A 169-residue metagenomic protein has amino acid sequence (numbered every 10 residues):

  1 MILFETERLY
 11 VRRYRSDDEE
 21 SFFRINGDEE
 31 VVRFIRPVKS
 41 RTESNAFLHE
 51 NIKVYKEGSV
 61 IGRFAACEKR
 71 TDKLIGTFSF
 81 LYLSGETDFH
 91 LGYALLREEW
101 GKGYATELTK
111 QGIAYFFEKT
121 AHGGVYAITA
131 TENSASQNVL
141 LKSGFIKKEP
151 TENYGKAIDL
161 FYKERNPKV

Functional and structural regions predicted by a protein language model:
M1-E20, R24-R33, C67-V169: Acyl-donor (CoA/ACP) binding surface of acyl/acetyltransferases
E30-N51: Conserved GNAT-fold acetyl-CoA-binding loop/helix
K39-E43, G62, E132: Short, conserved alpha-helical segments within structured domains
N45, K53-K56, G155, V169: Bulky hydrophobic/aromatic packing residues
I52-A65: A short helix-loop-beta-strand connector motif used in the catalytic cores of GNAT acetyltransferases and, in some
